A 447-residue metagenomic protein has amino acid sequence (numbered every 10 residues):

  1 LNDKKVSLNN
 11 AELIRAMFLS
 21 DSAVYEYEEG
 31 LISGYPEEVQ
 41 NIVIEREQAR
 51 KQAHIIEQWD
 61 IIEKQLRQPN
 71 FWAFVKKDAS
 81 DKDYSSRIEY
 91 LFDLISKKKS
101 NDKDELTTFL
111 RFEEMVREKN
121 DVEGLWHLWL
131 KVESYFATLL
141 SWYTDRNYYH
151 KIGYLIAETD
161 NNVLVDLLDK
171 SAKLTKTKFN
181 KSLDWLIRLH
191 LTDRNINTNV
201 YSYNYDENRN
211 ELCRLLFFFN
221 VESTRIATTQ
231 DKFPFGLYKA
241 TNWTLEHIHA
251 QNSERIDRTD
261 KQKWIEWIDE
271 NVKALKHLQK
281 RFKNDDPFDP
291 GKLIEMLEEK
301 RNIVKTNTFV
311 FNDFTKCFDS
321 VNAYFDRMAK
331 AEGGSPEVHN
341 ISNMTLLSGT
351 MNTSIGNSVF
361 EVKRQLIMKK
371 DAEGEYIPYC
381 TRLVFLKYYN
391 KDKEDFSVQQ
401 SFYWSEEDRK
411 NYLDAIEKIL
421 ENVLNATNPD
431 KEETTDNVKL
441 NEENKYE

Functional and structural regions predicted by a protein language model:
L1-E447: Flexible coil/loop and intrinsically disordered segments
